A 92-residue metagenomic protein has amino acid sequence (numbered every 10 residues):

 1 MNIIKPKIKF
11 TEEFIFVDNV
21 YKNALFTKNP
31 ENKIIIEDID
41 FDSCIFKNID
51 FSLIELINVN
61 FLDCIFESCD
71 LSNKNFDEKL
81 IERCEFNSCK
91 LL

Functional and structural regions predicted by a protein language model:
M1-L92: Tandem repeat scaffolds
